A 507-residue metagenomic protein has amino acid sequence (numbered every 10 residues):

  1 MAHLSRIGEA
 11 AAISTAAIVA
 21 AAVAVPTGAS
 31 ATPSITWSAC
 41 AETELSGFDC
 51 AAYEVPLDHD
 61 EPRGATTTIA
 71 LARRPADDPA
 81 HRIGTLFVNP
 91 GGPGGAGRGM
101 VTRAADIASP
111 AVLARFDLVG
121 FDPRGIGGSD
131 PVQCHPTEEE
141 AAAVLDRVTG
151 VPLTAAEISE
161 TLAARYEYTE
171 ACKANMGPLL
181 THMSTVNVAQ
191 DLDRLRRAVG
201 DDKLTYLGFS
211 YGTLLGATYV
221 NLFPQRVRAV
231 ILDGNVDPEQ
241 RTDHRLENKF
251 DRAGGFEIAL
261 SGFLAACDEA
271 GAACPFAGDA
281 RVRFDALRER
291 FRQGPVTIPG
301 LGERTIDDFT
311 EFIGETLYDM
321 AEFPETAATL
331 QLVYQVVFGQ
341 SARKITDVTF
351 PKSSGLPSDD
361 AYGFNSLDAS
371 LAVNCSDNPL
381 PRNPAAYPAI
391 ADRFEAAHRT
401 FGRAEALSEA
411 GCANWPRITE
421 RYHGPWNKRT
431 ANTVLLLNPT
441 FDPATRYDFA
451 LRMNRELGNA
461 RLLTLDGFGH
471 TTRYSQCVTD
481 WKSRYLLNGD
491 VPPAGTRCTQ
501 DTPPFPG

Functional and structural regions predicted by a protein language model:
M1-A31, Y53, L192: Secretory targeting and sorting signals
T32-D308, A372-G507: Gly/Pro-rich cap/lid or specificity-loop segments adjacent to the active site
V236-A253, T329-Q331, Q340-D359: Flexible "cap/lid" loop of the alpha/beta hydrolase fold
G262-F263, D308-I313, E325-T329: A general alpha-helix detector
G278, V296-E311, Y318-E322, D360-D368: Structural motif
A286, R290, T316-D319, L332-V336 (+2 more regions): A short structural micro-motif
L317-Q331, Q335-V336, L380-A385: Short helix-capping/linker segments at secondary-structure and domain boundaries
G339-N378, R382-Y387: Long, low-complexity segments enriched in small/aliphatic residues
